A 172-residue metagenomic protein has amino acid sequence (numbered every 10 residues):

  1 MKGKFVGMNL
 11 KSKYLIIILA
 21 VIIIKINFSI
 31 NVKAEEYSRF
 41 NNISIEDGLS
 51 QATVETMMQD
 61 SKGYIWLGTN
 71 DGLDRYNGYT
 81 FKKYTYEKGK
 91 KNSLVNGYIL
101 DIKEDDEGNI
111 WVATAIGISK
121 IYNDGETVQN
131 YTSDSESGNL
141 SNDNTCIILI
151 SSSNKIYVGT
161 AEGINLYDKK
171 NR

Functional and structural regions predicted by a protein language model:
M1-R172: Carboxylate-rich, polar loop motifs that coordinate divalent cations or form catalytic acidic clusters
